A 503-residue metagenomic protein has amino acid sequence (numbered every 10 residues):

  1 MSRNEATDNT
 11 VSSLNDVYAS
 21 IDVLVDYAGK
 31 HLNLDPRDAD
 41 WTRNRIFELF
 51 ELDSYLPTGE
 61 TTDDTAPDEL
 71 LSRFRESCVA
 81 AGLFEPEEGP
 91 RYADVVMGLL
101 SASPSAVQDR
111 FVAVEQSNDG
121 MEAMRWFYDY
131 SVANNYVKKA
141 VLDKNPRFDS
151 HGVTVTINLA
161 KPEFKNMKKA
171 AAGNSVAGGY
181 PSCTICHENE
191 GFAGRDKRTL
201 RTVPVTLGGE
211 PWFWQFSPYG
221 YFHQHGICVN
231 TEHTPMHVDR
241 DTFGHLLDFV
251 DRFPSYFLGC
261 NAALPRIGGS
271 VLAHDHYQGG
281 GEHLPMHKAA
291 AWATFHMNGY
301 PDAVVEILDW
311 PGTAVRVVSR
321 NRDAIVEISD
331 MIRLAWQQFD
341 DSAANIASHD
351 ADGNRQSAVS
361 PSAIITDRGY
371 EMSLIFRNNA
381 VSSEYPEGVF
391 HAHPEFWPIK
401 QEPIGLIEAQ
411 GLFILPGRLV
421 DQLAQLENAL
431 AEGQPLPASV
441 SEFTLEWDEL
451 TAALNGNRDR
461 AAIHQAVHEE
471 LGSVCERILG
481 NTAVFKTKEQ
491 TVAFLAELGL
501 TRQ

Functional and structural regions predicted by a protein language model:
M1-P235, P311, I325-V326, A335-Q503: Active-site microenvironments that recognize anionic phosphate/pyrophosphate groups
L200-R201, T231-L258: Helical scaffold of the NTase/Pol beta-like nucleotidyltransferase catalytic core
W214, L258, D275-Y277: Hydrophobic faces of well-ordered beta-strands that scaffold small-molecule active sites in alpha/beta enzyme cores
H223-H225, N230, G268-L284, I375: Histidine-centered divalent-metal-coordination microenvironment in nucleic-acid enzymes
D241, V250, P254-S270, G279-D340: Catalytic or ion-translocation cores adjacent to nucleophile or general acid/base/metal-coordination motifs in diverse
P265-A273, A351-A358: Beta-rich nucleic-acid/ligand-interaction surfaces
